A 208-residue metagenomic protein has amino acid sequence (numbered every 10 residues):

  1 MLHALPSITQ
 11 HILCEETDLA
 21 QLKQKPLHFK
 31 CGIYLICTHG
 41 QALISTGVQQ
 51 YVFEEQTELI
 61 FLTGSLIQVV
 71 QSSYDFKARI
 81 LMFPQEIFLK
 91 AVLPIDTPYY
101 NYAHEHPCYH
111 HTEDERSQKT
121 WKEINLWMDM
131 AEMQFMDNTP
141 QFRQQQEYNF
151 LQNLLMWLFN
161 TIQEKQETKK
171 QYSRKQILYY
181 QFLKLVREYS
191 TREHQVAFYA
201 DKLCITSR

Functional and structural regions predicted by a protein language model:
M1-E55: Generic protein-terminus/edge-of-domain signal
L2-P6, S72-D137: A hydrophobic/aromatic-rich effector-binding and dimerization subdomain of bacterial HTH-type transcriptional regulators
I33-I36, E123-M130, F150, L154-W157: Amphipathic, well-ordered alpha-helical segments in soluble domains
C37-H39, L62, S72: A short, compositionally biased micro-patch
L43-S45, I67-Y74: Short beta-strand His + acidic residue motifs that chelate non-heme Fe in jelly-roll/DSBH and cupin folds
F53-L66, M82-F83: Conserved metal-binding segment of the jelly-roll/cupin
E113-Q118, N138-Q146, L158-K184, E188-L203: Short, Lys/Arg-enriched, Trp-marked, Pro/Gly-tolerant hinge/linker segments that flank
T206-S207: Short coil turns linking two alpha-helices in DNA-binding domains
